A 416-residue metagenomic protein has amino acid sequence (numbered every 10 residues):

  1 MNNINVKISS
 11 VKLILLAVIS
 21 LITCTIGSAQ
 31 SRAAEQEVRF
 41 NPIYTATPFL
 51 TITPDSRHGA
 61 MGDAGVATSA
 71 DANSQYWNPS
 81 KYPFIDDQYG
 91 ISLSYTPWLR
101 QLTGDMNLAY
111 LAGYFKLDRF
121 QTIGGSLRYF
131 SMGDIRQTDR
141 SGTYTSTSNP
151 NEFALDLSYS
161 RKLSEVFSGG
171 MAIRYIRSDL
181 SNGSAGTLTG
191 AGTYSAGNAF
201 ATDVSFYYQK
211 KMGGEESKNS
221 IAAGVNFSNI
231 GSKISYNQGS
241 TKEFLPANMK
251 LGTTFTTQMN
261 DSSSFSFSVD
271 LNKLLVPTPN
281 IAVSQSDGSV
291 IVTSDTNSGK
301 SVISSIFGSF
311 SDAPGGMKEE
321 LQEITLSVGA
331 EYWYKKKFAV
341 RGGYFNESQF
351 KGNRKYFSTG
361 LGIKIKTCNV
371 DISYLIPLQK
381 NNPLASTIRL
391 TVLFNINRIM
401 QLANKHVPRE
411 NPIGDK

Functional and structural regions predicted by a protein language model:
N2-L15: Bacterial N-terminal signal peptides that target proteins for export
I14-C24: Bacterial N-terminal signal peptides
T25-A29: Sec/Tat signal peptide C-region and signal peptidase I cleavage site
Q30-K416: Subset of outer-membrane beta-barrel
